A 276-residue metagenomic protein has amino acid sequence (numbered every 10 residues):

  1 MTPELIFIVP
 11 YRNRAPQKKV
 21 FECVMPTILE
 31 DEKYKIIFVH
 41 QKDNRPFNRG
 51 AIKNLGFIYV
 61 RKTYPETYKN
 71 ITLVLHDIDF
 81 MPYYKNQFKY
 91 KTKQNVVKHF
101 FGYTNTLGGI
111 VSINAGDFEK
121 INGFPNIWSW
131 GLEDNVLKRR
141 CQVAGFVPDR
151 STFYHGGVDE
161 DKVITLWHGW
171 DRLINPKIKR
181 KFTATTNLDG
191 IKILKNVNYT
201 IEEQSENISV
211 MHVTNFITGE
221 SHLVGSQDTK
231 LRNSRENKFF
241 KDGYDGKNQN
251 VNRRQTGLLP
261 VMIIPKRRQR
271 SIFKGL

Functional and structural regions predicted by a protein language model:
T2, R14, V20-K33: Short, acidic, metal-binding catalytic loop of nucleotide-sugar glycosyltransferases
P3-V9, M25, K35-F38, G56: Hydrophobic targeting segments
V9-V20, K42-N44: Active-site beta-to-alpha loop of glycosyltransferases that engages the nucleotide-sugar donor
E32-K35, Y68-I71: Loop/turn elements at helix/coil->beta-strand transitions in domains of secreted/extracellular proteins
F38-H40, T152: Residue-level recognition of beta-strand->loop/alpha-helix junctions
H40-D43, I78: Acidic ATP/Mg2+-coordinating residue in the GHKL
N48-I52, F57, P65-E66, T72-T200: Conserved catalytic core of nucleotide-sugar-dependent glycosyltransferases
N135-L276: C-terminal catalytic/acceptor-binding lobe
